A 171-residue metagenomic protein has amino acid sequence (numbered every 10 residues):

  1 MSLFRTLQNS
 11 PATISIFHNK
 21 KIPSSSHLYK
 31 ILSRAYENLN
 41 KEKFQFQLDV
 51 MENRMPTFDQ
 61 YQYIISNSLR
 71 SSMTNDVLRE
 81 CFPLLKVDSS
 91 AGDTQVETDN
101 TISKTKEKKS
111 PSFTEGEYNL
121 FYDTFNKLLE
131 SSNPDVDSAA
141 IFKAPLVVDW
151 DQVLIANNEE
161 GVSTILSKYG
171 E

Functional and structural regions predicted by a protein language model:
S2-N53: Local sequence-structure signature of Cys/Sec-based thiol-disulfide redox active-site neighborhoods
M51-E171: Thiol/selenol-based redox catalytic cores and closely related redox-interacting motifs
